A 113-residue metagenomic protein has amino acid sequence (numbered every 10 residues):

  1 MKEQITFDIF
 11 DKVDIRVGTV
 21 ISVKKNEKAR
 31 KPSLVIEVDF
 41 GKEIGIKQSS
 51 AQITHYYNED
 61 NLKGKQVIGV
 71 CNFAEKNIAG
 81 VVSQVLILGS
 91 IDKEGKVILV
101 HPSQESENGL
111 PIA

Functional and structural regions predicted by a protein language model:
M1-A113: Phosphate-backbone binding interfaces of nucleic-acid-interacting proteins
